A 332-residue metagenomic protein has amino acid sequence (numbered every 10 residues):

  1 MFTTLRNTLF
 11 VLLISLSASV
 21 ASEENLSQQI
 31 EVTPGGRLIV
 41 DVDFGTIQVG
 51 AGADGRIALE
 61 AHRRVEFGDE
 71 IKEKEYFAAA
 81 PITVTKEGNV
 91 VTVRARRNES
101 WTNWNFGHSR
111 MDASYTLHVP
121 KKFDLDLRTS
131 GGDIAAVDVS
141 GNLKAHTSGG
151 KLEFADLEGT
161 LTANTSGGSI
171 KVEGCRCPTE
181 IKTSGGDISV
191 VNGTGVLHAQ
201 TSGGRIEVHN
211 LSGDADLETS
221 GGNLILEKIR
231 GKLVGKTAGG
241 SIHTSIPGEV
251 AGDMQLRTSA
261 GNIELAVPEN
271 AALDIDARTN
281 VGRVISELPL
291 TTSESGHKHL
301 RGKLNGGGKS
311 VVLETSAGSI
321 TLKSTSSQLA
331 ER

Functional and structural regions predicted by a protein language model:
M1-R332: Intrinsically disordered, low-complexity terminal regions
